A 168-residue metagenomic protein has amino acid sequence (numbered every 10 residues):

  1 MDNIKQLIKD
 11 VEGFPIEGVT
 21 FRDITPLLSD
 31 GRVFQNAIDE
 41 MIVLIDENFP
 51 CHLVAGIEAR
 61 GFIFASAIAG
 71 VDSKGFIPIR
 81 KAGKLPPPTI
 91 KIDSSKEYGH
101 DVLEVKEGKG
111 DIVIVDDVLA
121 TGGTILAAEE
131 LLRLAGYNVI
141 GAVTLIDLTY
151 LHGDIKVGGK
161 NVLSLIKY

Functional and structural regions predicted by a protein language model:
M1-P50: Active-site-facing substrate-recognition patch
Q6-L7, L126-Y168: PRPP-dependent phosphoribosyltransferase catalytic core
P50-E58: Short glycine-rich phosphate-binding loop at a beta-alpha junction
H52, G110, I140: Conserved acidic residues
G56, I114-V115: Generic enzyme active-site microenvironment
I63-D72: Short Gly/Thr/Asp-enriched flexible loops that form oxyanion-binding sites at enzyme active sites
K74-V113: Short, glycine/charge-rich flexible loops or terminal/linker lids adjacent to PRPP-binding catalytic cores
D116-E129: Acidic, divalent-metal-coordinating active-site segment for phosphoryl/phosphodiester hydrolysis, typified by short
